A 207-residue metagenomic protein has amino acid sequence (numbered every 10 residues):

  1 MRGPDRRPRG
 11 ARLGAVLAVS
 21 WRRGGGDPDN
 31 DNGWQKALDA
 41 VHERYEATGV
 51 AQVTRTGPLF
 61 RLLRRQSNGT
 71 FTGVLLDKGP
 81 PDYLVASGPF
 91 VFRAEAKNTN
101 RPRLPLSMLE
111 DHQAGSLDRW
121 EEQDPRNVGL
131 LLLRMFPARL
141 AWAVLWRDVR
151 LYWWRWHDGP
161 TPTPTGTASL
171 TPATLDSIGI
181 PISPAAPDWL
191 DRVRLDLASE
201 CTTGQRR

Functional and structural regions predicted by a protein language model:
M1-V74, T203-Q205: Acidic-basic catalytic patches of nuclease active cores, encompassing PD-(D/E)XK and other metal-cofactor nuclease
R2-V16, W21, L170-R207: Charged phosphate-binding loop/patch that engages nucleotide di/tri-phosphates or the phosphate backbone of nucleic
T54-R55, R93, L130-L133: A structural signal for short, well-ordered beta-strand segments and their strand-loop junctions that often border
L76-P80, S87-V91, H112, D124-R126: Short connector loops at helix/strand junctions that flank enzyme active sites, especially segments positioning acidic
Y83-V85, P89-R101: Conserved catalytic cores of phosphodiester-cleaving nucleases, focusing on short active-site segments
T99-Q123: Mg2+/Mn2+-dependent nuclease catalytic core
D118-L151: Nucleic-acid nuclease catalytic cores
V144-T167: Short, electropositive alpha-helical surface patch
